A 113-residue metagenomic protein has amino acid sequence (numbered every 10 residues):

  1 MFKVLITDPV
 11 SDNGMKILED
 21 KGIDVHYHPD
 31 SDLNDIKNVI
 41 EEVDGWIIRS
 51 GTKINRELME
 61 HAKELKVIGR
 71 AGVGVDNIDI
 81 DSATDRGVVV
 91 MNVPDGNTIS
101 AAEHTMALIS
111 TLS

Functional and structural regions predicted by a protein language model:
M1-V43: N-terminal glycine-/charge-rich "phosphate-binding" loop or analogous flexible N-terminal tail
I6, G45-S113: Phosphate/diphosphate ligand-binding glycine-rich loop within oxidoreductases
